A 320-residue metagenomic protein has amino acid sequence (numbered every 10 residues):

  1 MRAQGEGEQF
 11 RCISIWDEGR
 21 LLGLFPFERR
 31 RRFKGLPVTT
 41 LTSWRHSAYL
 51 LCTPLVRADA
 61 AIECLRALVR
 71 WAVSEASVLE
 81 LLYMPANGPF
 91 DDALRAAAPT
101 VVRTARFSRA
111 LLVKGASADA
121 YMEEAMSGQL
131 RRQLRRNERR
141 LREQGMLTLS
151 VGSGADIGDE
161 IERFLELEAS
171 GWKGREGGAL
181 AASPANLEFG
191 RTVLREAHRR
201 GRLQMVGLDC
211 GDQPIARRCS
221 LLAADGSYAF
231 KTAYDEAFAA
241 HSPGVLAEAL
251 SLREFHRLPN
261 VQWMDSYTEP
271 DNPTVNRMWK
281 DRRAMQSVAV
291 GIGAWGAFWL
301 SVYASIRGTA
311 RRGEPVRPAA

Functional and structural regions predicted by a protein language model:
M1-W44, Y83-R109, V113-A240: A conserved beta-strand-loop-helix scaffold within acyl/acetyltransferase catalytic domains
F10, R30-R106, L221-V290: Acyl-donor binding region in acyl/amide transferases
C52-L55, F107-L111, N137-R140, E176-A179 (+6 more regions): Short, surface-exposed, polar/charged, turn-prone segments marking secondary-structure boundaries
A60-E63, S117-D119, W295-A297: Short helix-loop capping/hinge motifs at secondary-structure junctions, enriched in acidic/polar residues
V69, E124-R131, V302-T309: Short intrinsically disordered coil segments
S77, L130-E143, I306-A320: Short, cationic low-complexity segments
A181, M205, R257-N260, D265-A320: C-terminal catalytic domain of photolyase/cryptochrome flavoproteins, centering on the FAD-binding pocket
